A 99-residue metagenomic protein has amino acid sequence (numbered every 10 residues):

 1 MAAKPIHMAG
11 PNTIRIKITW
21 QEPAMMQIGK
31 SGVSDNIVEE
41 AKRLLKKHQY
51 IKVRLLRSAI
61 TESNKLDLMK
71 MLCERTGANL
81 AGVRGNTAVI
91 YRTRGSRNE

Functional and structural regions predicted by a protein language model:
M1-E99: Positively charged, polar, low-complexity stretches
